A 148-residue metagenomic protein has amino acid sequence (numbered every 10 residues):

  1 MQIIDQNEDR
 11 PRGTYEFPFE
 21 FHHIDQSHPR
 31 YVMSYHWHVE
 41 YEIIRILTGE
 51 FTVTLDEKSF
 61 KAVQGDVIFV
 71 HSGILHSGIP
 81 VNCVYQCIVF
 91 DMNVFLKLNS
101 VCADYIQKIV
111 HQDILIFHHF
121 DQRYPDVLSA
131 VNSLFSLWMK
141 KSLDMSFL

Functional and structural regions predicted by a protein language model:
Q2-F21, L75-M139: A hydrophobic/aromatic-rich effector-binding and dimerization subdomain of bacterial HTH-type transcriptional regulators
F21-H38: Conserved short histidine dyad/triad with adjacent acidic residue
H36-V53: Short, conserved beta-strand element in jelly-roll/cupin
E57-S72: Short acidic-glycine-tyrosine-enriched beta hairpin
W138-L148: All-alpha amphipathic helical-bundle segments outside canonical DNA-binding/catalytic cores that form hydrophobic
